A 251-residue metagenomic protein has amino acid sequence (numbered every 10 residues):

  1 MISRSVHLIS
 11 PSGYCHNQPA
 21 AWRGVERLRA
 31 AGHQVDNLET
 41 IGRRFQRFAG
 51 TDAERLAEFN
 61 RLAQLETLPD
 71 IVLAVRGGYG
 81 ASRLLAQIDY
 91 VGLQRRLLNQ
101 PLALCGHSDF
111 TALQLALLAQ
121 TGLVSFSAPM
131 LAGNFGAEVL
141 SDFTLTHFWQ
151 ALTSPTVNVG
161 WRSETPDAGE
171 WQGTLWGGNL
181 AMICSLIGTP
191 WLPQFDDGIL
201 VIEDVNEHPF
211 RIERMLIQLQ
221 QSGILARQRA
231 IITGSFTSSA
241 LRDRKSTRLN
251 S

Functional and structural regions predicted by a protein language model:
M1-L68: ATP/NTP phosphate-donor binding region
I2, K245-S251: Conserved small/polar residues in nucleotide/adenosyl-binding loops
C15, P19-A20, T174-E207: Conserved beta-alpha junction segments in alpha/beta enzyme cores
V35, I71-L73, C105, I199-V201 (+1 more regions): Structural motif
I71-Q87, H107: N-terminal glycine-rich "phosphate-gripper" loop used for MgATP/nucleotide binding and carboxylate activation
Y90-A116, V124-L131: Short, acidic/small-residue loops that bind anionic groups at enzyme active sites
G122-C184, G188: Conserved anion/nucleotide-ligand pocket segment
Q194-S246: Internal helical hairpin/lid segments
